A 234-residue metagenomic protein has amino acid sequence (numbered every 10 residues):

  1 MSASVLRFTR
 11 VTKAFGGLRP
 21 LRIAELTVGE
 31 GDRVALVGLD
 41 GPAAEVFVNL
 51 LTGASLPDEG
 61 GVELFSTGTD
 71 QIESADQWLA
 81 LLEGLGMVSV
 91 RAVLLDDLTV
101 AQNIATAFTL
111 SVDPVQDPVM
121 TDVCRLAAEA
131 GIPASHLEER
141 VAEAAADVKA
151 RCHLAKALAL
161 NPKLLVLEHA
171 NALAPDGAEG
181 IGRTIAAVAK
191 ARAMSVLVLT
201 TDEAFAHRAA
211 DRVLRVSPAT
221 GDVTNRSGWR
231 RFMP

Functional and structural regions predicted by a protein language model:
T52: Helix-to-loop junction immediately C-terminal to a conserved catalytic motif
G60-Q71: Conserved ABC transporter NBD signature motif
T69-G86: ABC ATPase NBD coupling module
R91, D97-L110, D122: Q-loop/switch helix immediately C-terminal to the Walker
P118-H136: Conserved ABC ATPase "signature" region
L154: Hydrophobic anchor residue at the start of the ABC signature
A157-L158: ABC ATPase C-loop
N161: Conserved catalytic motifs of ABC-family nucleotide-binding domains
